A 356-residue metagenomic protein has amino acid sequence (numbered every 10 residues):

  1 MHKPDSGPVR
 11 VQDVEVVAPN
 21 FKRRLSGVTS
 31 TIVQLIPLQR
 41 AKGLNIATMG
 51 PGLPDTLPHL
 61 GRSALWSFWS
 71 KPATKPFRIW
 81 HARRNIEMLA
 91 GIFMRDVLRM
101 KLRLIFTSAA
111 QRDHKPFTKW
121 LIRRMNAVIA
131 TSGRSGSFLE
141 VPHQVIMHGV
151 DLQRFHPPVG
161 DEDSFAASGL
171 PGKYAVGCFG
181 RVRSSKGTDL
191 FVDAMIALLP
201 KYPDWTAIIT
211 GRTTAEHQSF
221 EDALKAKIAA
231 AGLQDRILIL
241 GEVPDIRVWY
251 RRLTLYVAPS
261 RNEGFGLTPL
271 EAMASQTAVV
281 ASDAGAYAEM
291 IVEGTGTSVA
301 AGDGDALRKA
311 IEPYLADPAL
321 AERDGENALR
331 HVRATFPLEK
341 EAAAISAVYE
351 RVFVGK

Functional and structural regions predicted by a protein language model:
V97, E221-G241: Nucleotide-activated donor-binding/catalytic signature segment of Leloir-type glycosyltransferases, i.e., the conserved
I122-D161, L170-P171: Donor nucleotide-sugar binding/catalytic pocket of nucleotide-sugar-dependent glycosyltransferases
A167-K186, V192-I196, I208: Conserved donor-binding/catalytic core segment of Leloir-type glycosyltransferases
E242-V243, V248-L253: Short alpha-helical donor nucleotide-sugar binding micro-motif in glycosyltransferases
R261: Aromatic "clamp/platform" in nucleotide-sugar-dependent glycosyltransferases that forms part of the donor/acceptor
A278-S282: Short hydrophobic beta-strand element within catalytic cores of glycosyltransferases and related nucleotide-activated
E293, T297-D305, E312-A319: Conserved acidic donor-binding segment of nucleotide-sugar-dependent glycosyltransferases
P313, L320-T335, E341: A short, well-ordered alpha-helix in the C-terminal region of glycosyltransferases
